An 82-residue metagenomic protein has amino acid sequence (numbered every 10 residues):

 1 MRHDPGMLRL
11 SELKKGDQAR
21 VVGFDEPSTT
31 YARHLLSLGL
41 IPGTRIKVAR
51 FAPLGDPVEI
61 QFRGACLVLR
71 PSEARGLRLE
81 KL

Functional and structural regions predicted by a protein language model:
M1-L13, S72-E80: Extended boundary segments
G6, T30-H34: Short alpha-helix capping/helix-loop boundary micro-motifs
P27-S28, I41: Short, charged/polar surface micro-motifs in flexible loops or helix N-caps
A52-L82: C-terminal structural segments of small proteins and small subunits
